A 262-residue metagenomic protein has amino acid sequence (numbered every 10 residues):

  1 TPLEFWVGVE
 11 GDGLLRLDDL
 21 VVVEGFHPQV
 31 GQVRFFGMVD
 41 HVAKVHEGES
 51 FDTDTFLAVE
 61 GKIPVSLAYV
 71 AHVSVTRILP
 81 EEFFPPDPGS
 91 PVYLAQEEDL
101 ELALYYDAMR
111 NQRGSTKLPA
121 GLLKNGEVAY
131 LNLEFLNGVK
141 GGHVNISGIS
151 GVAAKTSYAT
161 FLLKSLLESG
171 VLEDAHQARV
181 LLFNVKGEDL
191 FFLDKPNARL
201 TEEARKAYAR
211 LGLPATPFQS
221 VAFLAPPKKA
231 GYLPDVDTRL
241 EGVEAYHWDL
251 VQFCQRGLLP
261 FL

Functional and structural regions predicted by a protein language model:
T1, G37, H41, P85 (+4 more regions): Proteins with a high burden of low-complexity, intrinsically disordered sequence enriched in S/T/G/P/A and R, requiring
T1-I149, S169-Q177: Basic- and hydrophobic-enriched, low-structure N-terminal and domain-boundary segments that flank ATP-binding catalytic
A154-Y158, L162: Hydrophobic positions on the alpha1 helix immediately C-terminal to the Walker A/P-loop
K164, E168: Short, well-ordered alpha-helices that flank and scaffold nucleotide-derived cofactor binding pockets
G170, H176-L262: P-loop NTPase motor core
